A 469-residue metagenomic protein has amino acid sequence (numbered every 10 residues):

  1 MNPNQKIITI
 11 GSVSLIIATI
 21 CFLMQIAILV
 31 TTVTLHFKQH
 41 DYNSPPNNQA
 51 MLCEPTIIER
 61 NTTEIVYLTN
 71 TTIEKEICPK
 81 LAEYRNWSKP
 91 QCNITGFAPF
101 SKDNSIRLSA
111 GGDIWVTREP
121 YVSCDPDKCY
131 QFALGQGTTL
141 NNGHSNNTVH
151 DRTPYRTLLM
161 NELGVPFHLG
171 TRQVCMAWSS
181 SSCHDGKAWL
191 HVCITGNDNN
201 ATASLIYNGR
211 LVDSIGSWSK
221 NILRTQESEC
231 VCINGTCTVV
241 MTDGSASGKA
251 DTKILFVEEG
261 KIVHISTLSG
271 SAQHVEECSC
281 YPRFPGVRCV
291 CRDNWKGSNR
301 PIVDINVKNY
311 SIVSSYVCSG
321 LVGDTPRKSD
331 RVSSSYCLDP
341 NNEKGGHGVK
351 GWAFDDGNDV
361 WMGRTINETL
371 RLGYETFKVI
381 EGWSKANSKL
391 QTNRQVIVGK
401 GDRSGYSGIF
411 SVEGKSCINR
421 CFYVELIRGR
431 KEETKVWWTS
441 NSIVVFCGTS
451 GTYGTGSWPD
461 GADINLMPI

Functional and structural regions predicted by a protein language model:
N4-I7, G11-S14, C21, Q25-N43 (+6 more regions): Heptad-repeat coiled-coil amphipathic alpha-helices that mediate oligomerization/assembly
N61, N70, N86, N93 (+5 more regions): N-linked glycosylation sites
I65-Y67, I77-S109, E259-D359: Extracytoplasmic low-complexity segments
R107-G170, I312-V317, D324-P326, G348 (+1 more regions): Extracellular glycan-recognition modules
P166-H191, E432-S440, V444-I469: Short, aromatic/His-centered strand-loop micro-motif at the edge of beta-sheets
H191-T202, I469: Localized edge beta-strand/strand-to-loop motifs within extracellular or lumenal beta-rich domains
R210-C232: Short, solvent-exposed beta-strand-to-loop segments that form ligand-recognition rims of beta-rich domains
M241-A246: Short beta-strand-plus-loop segments that form exposed binding edges in beta-rich domains
